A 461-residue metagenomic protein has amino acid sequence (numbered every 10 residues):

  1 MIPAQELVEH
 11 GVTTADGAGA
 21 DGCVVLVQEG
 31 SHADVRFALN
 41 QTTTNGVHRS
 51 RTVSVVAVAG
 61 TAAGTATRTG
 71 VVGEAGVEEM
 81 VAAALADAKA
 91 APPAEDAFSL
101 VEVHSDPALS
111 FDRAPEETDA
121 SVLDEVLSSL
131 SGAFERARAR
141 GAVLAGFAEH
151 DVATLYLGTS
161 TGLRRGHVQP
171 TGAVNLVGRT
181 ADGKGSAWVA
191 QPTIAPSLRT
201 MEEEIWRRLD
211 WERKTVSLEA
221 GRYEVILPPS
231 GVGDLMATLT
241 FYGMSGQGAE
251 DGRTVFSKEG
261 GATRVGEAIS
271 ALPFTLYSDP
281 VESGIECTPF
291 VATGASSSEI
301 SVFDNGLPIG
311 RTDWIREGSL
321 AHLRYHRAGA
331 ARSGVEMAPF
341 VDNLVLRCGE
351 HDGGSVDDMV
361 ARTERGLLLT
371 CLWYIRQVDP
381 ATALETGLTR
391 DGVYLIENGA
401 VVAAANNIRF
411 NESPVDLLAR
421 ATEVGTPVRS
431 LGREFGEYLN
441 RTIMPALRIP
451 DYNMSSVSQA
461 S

Functional and structural regions predicted by a protein language model:
M1-V291, A295-S301, R316-E317, A400 (+2 more regions): Active-site bordering "gate/hinge" segments that shape substrate access to catalytic or cofactor-binding pockets
G261-S461: Dual-mode signal for accessory low-complexity, basic/Gly-rich regions
